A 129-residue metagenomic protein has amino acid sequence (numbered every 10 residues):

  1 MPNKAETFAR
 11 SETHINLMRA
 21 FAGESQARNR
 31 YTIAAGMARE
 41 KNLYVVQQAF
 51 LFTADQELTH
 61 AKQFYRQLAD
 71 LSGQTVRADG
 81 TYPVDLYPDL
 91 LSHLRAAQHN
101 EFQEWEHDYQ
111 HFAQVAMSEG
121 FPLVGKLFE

Functional and structural regions predicted by a protein language model:
M1-E129: Non-heme di-metal
